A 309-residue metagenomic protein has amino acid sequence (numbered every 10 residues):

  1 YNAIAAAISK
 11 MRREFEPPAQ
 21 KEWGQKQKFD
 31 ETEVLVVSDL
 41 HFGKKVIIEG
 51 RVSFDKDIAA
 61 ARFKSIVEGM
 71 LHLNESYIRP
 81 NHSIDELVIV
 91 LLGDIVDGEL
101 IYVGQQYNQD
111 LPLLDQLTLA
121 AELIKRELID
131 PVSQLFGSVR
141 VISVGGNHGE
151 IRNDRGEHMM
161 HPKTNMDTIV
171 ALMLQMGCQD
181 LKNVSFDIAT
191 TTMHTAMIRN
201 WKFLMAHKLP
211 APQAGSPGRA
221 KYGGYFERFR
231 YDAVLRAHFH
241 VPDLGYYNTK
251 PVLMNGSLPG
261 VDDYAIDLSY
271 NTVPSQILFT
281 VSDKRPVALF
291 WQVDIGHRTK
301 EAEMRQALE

Functional and structural regions predicted by a protein language model:
Y1-Q20, A288-F290: Non-catalytic terminal accessory segments
Q20-L40, V52-L174: Core catalytic region of metal-dependent phosphoesterases/phosphodiesterases, especially metallo-beta-lactamase-like
K26-V34, T195-L204, T249-K250: Beta-strand-turn-beta hairpins that frame and shape the catalytic cleft of phosphate-ester-processing enzymes
L40-I47: Short acidic, Gly/Ser-rich segments with clustered Asp/Glu that frequently serve as metal-coordination loops in enzyme
K45, H82-D85, F203: Polar, enzyme-active/binding microenvironments
M160-T168, M173-S185, T190, R199-H297 (+1 more regions): Conserved beta-sheet core of the metallophosphoesterase superfamily
